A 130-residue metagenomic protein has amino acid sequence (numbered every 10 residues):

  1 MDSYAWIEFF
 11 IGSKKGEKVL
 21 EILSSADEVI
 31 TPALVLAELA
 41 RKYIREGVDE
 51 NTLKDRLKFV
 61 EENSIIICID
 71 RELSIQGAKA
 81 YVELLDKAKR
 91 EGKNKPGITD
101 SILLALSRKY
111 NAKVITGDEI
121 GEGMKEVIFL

Functional and structural regions predicted by a protein language model:
M1-T31, Y43-K58: Short, well-structured N-terminal submotif of metal-dependent ribonuclease cores
A5-W6, V35-L36, L73, I102-L103 (+1 more regions): Alpha-helix capping/helix-boundary segments
G12, T116-I120: Short, polar loop motifs at secondary-structure junctions
S25-A26, E62-N63, Y110: Structured helix-beta-strand junction loops
E38-E83, A88: Active-site-proximal, substrate-binding regions of enzyme catalytic domains and RNA-binding/basic surfaces
F59-V60, E122-M124: Short secondary-structure capping/turn micro-motifs that flank functional sites
I66-K113, G117: Active-site neighborhoods of divalent-metal-dependent phosphate/nucleic-acid chemistry enzymes
K125-L130: Active-site regions of enzymes building and remodeling cell-envelope glycoconjugates
